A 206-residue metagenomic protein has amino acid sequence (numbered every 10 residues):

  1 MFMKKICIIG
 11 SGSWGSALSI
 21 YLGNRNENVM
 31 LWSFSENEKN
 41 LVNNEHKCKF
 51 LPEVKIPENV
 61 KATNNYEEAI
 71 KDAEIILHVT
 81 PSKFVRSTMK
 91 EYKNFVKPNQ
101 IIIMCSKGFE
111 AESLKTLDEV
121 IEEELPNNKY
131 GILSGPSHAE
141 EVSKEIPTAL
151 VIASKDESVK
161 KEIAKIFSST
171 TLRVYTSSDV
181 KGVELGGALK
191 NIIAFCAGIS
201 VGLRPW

Functional and structural regions predicted by a protein language model:
F2-K55, N59-N64, E91: NAD(P)+-binding Rossmann beta1-loop-alpha1 motif at the extreme N-terminus of oxidoreductases
K4, E27, V60, Q100 (+2 more regions): A structural micro-motif
N37-L41, A111-S113, K160: Short, charged/polar "capping" segments at the starts of alpha-helices and the immediately preceding loops
I56, T63-K71, I75-P147, I163: Rossmann-like NAD(P)(H) cofactor-binding subdomain of soluble oxidoreductases
A62-T63, I102, I152, V174: Generic preference for hydrophobic
F84, F95, V120-N128, P147-W206: Internal alpha-helical scaffold of NAD(P)-dependent oxidoreductase catalytic cores
